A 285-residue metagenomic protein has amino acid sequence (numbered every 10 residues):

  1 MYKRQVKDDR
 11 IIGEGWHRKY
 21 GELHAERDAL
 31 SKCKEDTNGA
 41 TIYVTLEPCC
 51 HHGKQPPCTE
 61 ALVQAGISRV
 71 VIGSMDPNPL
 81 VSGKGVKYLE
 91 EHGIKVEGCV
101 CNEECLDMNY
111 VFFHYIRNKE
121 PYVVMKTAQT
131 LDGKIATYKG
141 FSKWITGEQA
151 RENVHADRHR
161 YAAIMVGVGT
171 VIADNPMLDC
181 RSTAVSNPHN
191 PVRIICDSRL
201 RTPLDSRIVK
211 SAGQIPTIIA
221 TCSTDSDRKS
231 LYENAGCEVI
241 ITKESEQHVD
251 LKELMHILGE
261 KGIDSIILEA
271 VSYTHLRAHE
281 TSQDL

Functional and structural regions predicted by a protein language model:
M1-Q5, T274-T281: Conserved small/polar residues in nucleotide/adenosyl-binding loops
K3-D8, T127: Short beta-strand scaffold segments in enzyme catalytic cores
K7-E104, V192, I218, S223-D225: Zn2+-dependent cytidine deaminase-like catalytic core
E22, V86, V100-A128: Proteins enriched for Cys/Gly/acidic motifs involved in redox and nucleic-acid/cofactor modification
H114-Y115, V124-L131, I135-D264, Y273: Active-site ligand-binding patch in enzyme domains
L268: Gly/Thr-rich phosphate-binding loop signature of adenosyl cofactor/nucleotide-binding cores
Q283-L285: N-terminal low-complexity segments that are often proline-rich with Ser/Thr-Pro
